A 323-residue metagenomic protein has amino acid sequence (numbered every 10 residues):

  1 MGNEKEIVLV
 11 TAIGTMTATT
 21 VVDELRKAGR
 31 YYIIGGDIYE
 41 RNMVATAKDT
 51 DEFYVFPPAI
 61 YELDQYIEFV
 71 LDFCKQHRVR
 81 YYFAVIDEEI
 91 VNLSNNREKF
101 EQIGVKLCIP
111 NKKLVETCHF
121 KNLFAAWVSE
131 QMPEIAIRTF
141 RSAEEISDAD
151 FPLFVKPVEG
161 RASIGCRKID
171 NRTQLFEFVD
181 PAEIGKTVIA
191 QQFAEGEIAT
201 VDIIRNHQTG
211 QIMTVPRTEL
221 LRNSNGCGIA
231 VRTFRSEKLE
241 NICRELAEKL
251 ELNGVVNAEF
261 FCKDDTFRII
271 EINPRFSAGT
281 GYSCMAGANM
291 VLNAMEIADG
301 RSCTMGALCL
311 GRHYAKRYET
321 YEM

Functional and structural regions predicted by a protein language model:
M1-C108: ATP-binding N-terminal substructure of ATP-dependent carboxylate-amine bond-forming enzymes
V8-V10, Y81-A84, I189-Q192, N206 (+1 more regions): Short catalytic-loop micro-motif centered on adjacent basic/acidic residues
M43-T46, L63-E68, V115-F120, S163-C166 (+1 more regions): Short, charged, surface-exposed secondary-structure boundary motifs
L114-E195, H207-G210, E237: Active-site nucleotide/adenylate-binding loops and adjacent lid/helix of ATP-dependent enzymes
S163, L220-V231, N273-G287: Glycine-rich phosphate/pyrophosphate-binding beta-alpha loops
D170-L246, L250, F261-C262, T266-R268: Phosphate-binding site of ATP-dependent enzymes
E248-M285: Conserved metal-phosphate-binding beta-hairpin within the catalytic cores of diverse ATP-dependent phosphoryl-transfer
K263, N293-M323: Peripheral (often C-terminal) accessory segments that flank ATP-dependent C-N-forming ligase machineries
